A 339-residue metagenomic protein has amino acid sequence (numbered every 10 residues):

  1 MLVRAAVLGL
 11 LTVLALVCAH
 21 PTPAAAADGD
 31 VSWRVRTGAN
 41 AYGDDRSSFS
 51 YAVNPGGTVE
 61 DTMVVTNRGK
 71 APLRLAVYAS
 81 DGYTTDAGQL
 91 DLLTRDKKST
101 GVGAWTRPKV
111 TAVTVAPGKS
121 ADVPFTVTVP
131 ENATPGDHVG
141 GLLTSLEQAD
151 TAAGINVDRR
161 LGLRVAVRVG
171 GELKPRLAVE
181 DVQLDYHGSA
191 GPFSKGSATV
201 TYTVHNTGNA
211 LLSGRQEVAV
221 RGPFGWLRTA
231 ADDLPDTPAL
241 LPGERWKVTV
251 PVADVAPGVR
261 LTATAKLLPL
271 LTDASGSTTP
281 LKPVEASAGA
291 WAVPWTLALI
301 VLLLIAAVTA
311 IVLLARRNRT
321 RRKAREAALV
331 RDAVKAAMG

Functional and structural regions predicted by a protein language model:
M1-A27, L303-R316: Secretory targeting and sorting signals
A27-S48, K70-D122, F224-L227: Surface-exposed binding patches on compact interaction domains or structured appendages
R34-G69, A112, V179-K195: Beta-sheet-dominated interaction scaffolds and their linkers
P55, V113-A121, P235-W246: Short proline/glycine- and polar residue-rich coil/turn motifs
G56-T62, S120-V123, P135-G141, R160-G162 (+2 more regions): Short, solvent-exposed loop/turn segments enriched in Ser/Thr/Gly
A71-K98, D122, T128-R176, V255-I300: Terminal connector regions
E172-A306, V312-R317: Membrane-proximal extracellular "stem/stalk" segments of glycoproteins immediately N-terminal to a transmembrane helix
R321-G339: Cytoplasmic C-terminal tails of single-pass
